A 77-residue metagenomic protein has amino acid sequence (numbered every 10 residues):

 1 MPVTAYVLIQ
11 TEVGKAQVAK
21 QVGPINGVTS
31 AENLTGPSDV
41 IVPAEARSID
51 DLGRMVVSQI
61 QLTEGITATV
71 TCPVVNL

Functional and structural regions predicted by a protein language model:
M1-L77: A compositional/biophysical signature of low hydrophobicity enriched in polar/charged and small residues
